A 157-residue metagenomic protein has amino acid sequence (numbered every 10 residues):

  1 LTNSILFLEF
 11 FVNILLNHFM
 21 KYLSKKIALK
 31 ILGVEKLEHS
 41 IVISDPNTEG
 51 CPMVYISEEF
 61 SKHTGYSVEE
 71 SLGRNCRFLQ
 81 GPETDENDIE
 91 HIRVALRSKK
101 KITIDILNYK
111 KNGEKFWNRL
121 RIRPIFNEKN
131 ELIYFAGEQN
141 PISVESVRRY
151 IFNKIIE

Functional and structural regions predicted by a protein language model:
L1-E49, I133-E157: PAS-family sensory modules
I27-L29, I41, H63, E90-H91 (+1 more regions): Eukaryotic intrinsically disordered and solvent-exposed regulatory patches
S40, T103-L107, N112-R121, A136: PAS/PAC sensory module
P46-N47, V94, L107-G113, F126-E128: PAS-family sensory domains
G50-V54: Conserved hydrophobic beta-strand signature of PAS-family and PAS-like sensory domains
Y55-F60: N-terminal capping loop/helix in small sensory signaling domains highlighted by a polar->aromatic N-x2-3-F motif
S61, R123-P124, N140-P141: A short acidic/small-residue loop/turn micro-motif
H63-S67, L72-R77, P82-T84, E90-I92 (+1 more regions): PAS-family sensory domain signature
